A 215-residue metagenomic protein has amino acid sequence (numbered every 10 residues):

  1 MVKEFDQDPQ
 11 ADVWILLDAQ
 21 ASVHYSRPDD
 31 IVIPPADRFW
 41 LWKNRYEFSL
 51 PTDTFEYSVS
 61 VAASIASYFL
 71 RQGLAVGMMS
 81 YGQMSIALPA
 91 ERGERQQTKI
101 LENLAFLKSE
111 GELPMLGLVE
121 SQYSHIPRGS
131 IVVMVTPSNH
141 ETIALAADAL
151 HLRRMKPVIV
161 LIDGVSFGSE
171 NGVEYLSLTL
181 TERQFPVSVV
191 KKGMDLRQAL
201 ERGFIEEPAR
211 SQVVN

Functional and structural regions predicted by a protein language model:
M1-N215: Exposed, interaction-prone extracellular/peripheral surfaces
